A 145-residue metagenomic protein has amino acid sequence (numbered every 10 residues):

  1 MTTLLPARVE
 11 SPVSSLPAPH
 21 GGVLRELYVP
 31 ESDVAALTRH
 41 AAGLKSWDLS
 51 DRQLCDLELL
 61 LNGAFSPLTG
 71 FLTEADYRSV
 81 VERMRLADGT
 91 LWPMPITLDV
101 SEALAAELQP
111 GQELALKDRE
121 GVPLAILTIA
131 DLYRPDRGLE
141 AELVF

Functional and structural regions predicted by a protein language model:
M1-F145: Non-catalytic terminal extensions that flank enzyme cores
